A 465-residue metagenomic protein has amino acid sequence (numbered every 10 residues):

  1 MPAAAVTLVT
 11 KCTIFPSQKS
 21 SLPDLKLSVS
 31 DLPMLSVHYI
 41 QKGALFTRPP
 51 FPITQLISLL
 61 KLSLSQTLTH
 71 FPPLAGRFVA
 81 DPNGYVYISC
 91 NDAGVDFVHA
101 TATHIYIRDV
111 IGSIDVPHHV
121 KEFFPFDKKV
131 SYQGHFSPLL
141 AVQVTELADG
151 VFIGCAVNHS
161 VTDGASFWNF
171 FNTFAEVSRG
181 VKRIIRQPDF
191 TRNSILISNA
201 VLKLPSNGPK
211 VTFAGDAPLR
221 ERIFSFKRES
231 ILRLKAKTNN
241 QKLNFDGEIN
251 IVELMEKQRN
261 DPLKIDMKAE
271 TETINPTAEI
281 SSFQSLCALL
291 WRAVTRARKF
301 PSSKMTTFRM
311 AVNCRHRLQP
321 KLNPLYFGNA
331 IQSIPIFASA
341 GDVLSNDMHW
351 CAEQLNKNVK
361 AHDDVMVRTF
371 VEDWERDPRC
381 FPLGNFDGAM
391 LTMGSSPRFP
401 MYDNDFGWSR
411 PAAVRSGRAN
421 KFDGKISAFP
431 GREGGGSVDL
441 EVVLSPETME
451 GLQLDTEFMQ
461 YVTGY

Functional and structural regions predicted by a protein language model:
P2-L22, S36-V37, Q41-P73, R77-M401: Soluble acyl-CoA-dependent acyltransferase catalytic core bearing the H(X)4D motif
P23-S30: Short, low-to-moderate order helix/coil transition modules at the start of elongated helical scaffolds
L32, R228-N239, P446-D455: Short alpha-helical interface patches
P33, L139-T145, D423-G431: Short, surface-exposed beta-strand/loop micro-motifs that present aromatic residues
F386-Y465: Low-complexity, glycine/alanine/valine/leucine- and proline-rich hydrophobic stretches
